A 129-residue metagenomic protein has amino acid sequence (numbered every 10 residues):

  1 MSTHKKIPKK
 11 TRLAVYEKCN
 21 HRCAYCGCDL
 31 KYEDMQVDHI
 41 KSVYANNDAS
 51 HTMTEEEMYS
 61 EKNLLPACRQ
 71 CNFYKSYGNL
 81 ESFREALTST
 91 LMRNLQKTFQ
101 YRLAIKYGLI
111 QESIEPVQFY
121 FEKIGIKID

Functional and structural regions predicted by a protein language model:
M1-K10, C28-L30, E55-L65, R69 (+1 more regions): Extended charged
P8-K18: Local sequence-structure signature of Cys/Sec-based thiol-disulfide redox active-site neighborhoods
Y16-H21, S60-L64: Short metal-coordination and nucleic-acid-contact micro-motifs, chiefly zinc-binding Cys/His arrays
H21, K31-Y32, V43, Y74: Short, charged/polar surface micro-motifs in flexible loops or helix N-caps
C23-C26: The canonical Cys-X-X-Cys-His
D34, N47, K123-G125: Solvent-exposed, flexible loop/coil residues
Q36-I40: Histidine-centered catalytic micro-motifs used for acid/base chemistry in nuclease and nucleotide-processing active
K41-N63: Short linker/helix segments within small regulatory modules
